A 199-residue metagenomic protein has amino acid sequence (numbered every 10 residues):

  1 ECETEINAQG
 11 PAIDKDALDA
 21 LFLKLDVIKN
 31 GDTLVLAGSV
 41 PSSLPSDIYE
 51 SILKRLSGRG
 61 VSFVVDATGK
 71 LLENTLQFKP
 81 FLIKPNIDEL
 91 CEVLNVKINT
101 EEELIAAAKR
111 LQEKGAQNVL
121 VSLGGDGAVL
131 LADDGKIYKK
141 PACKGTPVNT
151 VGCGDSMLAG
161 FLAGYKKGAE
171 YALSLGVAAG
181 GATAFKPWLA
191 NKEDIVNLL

Functional and structural regions predicted by a protein language model:
E1-V35, V196-L199: Conserved N-terminal subdomain of the carbohydrate kinase-like
T4-D14, L36-S43, R59-S62, L94-V96: Flexible, glycine/proline-enriched loop segments at strand-loop-helix junctions that form or flank small-ligand binding
E5-N7, G31-G38, D66, K84-E89: Short beta-strands and strand-loop turn motifs
Q9-A12, G69, I87-L90, C143-T146: Short, acidic/turn-prone active-site loops that include or flank metal/cofactor- and phosphate-binding residues
P11-D14, V40-L44, L71-E73, G127-A128 (+1 more regions): Short, small-residue-enriched loops and turns at beta-alpha junctions that line or gate enzyme active sites
K15-D16, E92-I98, P147-G152: Short, charged, surface-exposed secondary-structure boundary motifs
S46-K136: Conserved phosphate/ATP/ADP-binding segment of small-molecule kinases
E73, E101-L199: Conserved phosphate-binding/catalytic region of the ribokinase-like
